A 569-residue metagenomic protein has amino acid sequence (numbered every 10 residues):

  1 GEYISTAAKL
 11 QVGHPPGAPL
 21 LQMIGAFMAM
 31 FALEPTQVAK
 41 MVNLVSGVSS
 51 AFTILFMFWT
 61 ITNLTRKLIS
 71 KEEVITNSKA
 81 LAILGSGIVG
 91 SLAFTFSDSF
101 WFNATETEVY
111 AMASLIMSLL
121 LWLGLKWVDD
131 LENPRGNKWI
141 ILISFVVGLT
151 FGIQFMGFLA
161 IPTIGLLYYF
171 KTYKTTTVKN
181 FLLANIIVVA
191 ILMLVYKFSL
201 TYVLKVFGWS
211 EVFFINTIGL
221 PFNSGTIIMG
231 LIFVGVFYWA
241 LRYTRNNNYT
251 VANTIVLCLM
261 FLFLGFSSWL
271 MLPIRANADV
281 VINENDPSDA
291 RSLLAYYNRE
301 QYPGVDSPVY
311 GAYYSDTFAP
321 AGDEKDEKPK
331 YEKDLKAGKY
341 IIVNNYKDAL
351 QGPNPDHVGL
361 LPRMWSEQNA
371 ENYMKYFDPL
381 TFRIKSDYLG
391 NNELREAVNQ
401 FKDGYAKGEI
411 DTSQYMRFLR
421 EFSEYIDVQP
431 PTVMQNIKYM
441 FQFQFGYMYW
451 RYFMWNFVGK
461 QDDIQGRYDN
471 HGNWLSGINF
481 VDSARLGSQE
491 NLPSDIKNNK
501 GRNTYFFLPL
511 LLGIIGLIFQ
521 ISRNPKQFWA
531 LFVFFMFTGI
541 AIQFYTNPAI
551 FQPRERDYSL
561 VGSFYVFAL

Functional and structural regions predicted by a protein language model:
G1-Y3, G13-G25, N283-N285, Q442-F445: Extracytoplasmic catalytic/substrate-binding loops of multi-pass membrane glycan-assembly enzymes
T6-T36, L44-V48, L55: Short hydrophobic/aromatic helix or loop-helix immediately within or flanking a transmembrane segment in polytopic
P35-N43, L68-A80, G90-S114, V147-F155 (+3 more regions): Aromatic- and kink-enriched transmembrane "portal" helix at the membrane-lumen/periplasm boundary that abuts
L44-I75, S118-L123, L511-G516: Transmembrane-helix motifs of polytopic, lipid-linked glycan transferases
S70, N77-L81, L120-W139, Y168-T177: Membrane-interface transmembrane helices that cradle and orient dolichyl/undecaprenyl
S78-G87, R135-L142, T176-V188, T250-C258 (+1 more regions): Membrane-interfacial loop-to-transmembrane alpha-helix junctions, especially the N-terminal start
V128-D129, A160-V189, M193, K197-I255: Perimembrane helix-loop-helix junctions
P553-L569: Hydrophobic/aromatic-rich transmembrane helices and adjacent perimembrane loops
